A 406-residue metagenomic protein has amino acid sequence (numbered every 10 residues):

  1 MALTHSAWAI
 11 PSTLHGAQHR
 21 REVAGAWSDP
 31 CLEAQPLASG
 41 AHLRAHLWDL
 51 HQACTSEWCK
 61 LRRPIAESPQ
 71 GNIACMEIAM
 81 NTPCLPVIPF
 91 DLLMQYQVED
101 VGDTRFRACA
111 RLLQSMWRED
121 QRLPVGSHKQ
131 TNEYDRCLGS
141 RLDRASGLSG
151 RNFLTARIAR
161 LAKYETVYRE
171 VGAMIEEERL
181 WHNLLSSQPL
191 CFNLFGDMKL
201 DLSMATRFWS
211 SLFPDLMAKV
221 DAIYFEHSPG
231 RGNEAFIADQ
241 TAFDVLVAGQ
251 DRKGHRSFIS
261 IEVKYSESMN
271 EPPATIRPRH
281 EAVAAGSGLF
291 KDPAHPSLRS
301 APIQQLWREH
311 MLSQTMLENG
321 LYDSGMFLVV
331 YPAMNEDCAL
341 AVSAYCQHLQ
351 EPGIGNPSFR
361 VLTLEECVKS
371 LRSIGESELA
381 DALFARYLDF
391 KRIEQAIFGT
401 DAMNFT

Functional and structural regions predicted by a protein language model:
G16, A38, H42-H46, C59 (+2 more regions): Nuclease-adjacent, charged terminal/linker segments that flank catalytic cores
E177, P229-A235, K291-A301: Surface-exposed cleft-lining segments at the edges of enzyme active sites
K219-G254: Active-site metal-binding core of divalent-cation-utilizing nuclease and nuclease-like domains
V245-G249, S257-Y265, E309: Conserved catalytic cores of phosphodiester-cleaving nucleases, focusing on short active-site segments
M269-L328: Acidic, metal/cofactor-coordinating or nucleic-acid-engaging core segments within structured domains
E271-P273, E336-Y345: A short acidic (Asp/Glu
A341-T406: Polybasic (Lys/Arg-rich)
